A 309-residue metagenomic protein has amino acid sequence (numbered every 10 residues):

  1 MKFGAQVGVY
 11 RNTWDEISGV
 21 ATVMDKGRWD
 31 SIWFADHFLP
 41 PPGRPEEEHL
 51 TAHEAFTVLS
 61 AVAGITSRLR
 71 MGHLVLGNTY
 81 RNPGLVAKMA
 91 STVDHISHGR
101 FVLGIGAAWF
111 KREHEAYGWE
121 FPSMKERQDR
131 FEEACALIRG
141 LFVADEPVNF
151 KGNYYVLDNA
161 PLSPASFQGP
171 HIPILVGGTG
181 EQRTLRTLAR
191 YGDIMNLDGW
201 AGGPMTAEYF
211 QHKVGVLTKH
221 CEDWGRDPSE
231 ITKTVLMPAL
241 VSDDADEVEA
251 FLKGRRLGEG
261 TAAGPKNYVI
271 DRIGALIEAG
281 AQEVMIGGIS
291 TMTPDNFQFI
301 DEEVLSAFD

Functional and structural regions predicted by a protein language model:
M1-D309: Active-site-adjacent structural elements that line small-molecule/cofactor binding pockets in enzymes
